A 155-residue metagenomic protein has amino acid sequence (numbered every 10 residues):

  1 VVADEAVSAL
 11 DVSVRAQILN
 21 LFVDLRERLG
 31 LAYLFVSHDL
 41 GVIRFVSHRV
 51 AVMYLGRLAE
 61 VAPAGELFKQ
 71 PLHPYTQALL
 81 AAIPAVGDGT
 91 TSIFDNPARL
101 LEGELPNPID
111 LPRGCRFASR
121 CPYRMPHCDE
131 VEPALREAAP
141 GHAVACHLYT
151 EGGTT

Functional and structural regions predicted by a protein language model:
V2: Active-site beta3 strand of CheY-like receiver
E5-I93: P-loop NTP-binding/switch modules centered on Walker-like glycine-rich loops
P63-T155: Short catalytic/signature loops enriched in Gly
